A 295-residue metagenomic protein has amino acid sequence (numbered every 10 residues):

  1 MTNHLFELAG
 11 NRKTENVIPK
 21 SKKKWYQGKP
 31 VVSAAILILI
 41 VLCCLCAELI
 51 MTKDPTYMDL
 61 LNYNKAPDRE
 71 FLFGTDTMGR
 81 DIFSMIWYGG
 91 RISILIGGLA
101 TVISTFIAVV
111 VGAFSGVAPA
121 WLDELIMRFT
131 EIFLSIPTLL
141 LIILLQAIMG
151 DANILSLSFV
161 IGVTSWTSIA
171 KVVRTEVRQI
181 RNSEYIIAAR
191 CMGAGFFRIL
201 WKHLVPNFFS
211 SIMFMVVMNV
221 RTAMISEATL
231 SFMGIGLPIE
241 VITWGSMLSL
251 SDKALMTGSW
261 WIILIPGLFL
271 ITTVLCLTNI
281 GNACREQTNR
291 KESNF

Functional and structural regions predicted by a protein language model:
M1-I38, N279-F295: Transmembrane alpha-helical segments of polytopic membrane transport and secretion proteins
I18-K23, K53-T101, L250-G267: Periplasmic/extracellular loop-to-transmembrane helix junction in inner-membrane transport proteins
A34-C46, G98, V102-V110, F114 (+7 more regions): Generic alpha-helical transmembrane segments of integral inner-membrane proteins, especially permease/transport modules
E48-I50, I96-T130, I143: Transmembrane-helix boundary motif in ABC transporter permease subunits
L72, D76, G116-V117, L122-Q179 (+1 more regions): Generic hydrophobic transmembrane alpha-helix motif, especially the helices
A147-M149, V177, S226-I265, F269: Glycine-rich helix-loop "coupling/hinge" segments at transmembrane-helix boundaries in multipass transporters
T164, V217-V220, S259-F295: C-terminal transmembrane helix and the adjacent membrane-cytosol boundary/short C-terminal tail of inner/organellar
